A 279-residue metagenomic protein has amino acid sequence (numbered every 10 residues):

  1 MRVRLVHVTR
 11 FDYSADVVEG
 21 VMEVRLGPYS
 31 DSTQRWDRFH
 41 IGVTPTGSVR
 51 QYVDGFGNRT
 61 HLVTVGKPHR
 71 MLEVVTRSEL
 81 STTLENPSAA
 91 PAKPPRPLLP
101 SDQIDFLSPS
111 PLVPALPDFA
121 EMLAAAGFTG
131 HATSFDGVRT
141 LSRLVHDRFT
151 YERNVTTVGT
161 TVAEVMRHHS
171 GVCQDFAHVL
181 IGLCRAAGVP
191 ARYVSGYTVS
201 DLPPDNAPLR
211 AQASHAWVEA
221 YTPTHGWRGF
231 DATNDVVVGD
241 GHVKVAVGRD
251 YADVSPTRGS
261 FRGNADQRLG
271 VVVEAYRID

Functional and structural regions predicted by a protein language model:
M1, H7, G20-M22, F39 (+5 more regions): Structural beta-strand/beta-sheet cores of well-ordered domains, especially the beta-sheet scaffolds that support
M1-A125, H131: Linear, non-domain "peripheral" regions
T9, T156, T233: Ser/Thr-centric signal marking residues that sit in or immediately flank functional binding/regulatory motifs
Y13, S48, P94-P95, Q103 (+5 more regions): Glycine-rich, flexible loop/turn motifs
G27-Y29, T44, R77-E79, Y221 (+3 more regions): Structured loops at beta-to-helix junctions and adjacent beta-edge loops in soluble globular domains
G47-V53, V65-K67, S81-L84, P114-L123 (+4 more regions): Noncatalytic linker/hinge segments flanking ATPase motor cores
L80, A89-P91, L98-G171, V179-I181 (+4 more regions): Secondary-structure boundary elements
R143, D175-A265: Hydrophobic/aromatic-rich core segments of domains that either
